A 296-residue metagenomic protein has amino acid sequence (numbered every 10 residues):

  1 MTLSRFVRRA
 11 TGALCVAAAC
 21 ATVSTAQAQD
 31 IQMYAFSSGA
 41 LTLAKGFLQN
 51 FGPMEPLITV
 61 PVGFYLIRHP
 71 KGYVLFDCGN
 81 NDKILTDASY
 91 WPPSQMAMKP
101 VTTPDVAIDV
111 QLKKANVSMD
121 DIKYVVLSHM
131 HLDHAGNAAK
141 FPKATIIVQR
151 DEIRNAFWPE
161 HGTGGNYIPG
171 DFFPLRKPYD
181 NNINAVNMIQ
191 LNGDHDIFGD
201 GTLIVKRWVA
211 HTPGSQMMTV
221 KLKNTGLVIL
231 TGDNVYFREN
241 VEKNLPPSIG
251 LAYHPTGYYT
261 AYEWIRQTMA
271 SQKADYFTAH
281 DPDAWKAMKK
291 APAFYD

Functional and structural regions predicted by a protein language model:
M1-L14: Bacterial N-terminal signal peptides that target proteins for export
S24-K113, D121, T225-G232, A270-A274: Metallo-beta-lactamase
F76, S128, V148-Q149, A210 (+2 more regions): Active-site flanking residues adjacent to catalytic metal/cofactor-binding acidic residues
G79-N81, H131, E152, V209-P213 (+2 more regions): Catalytic metal-binding/acid-base residues of hydrolase active sites
D82, A97-V110, T219-D296: Cap/insert and terminal regions of metallo-dependent hydrolase folds
T102-D121, R150-R207, P255-K273: Metallo-beta-lactamase
I122-D133: Metallo-beta-lactamase
A139-P142: Short, conserved loop/helix-junction motifs that constitute active-site signature segments in enzyme catalytic cores
